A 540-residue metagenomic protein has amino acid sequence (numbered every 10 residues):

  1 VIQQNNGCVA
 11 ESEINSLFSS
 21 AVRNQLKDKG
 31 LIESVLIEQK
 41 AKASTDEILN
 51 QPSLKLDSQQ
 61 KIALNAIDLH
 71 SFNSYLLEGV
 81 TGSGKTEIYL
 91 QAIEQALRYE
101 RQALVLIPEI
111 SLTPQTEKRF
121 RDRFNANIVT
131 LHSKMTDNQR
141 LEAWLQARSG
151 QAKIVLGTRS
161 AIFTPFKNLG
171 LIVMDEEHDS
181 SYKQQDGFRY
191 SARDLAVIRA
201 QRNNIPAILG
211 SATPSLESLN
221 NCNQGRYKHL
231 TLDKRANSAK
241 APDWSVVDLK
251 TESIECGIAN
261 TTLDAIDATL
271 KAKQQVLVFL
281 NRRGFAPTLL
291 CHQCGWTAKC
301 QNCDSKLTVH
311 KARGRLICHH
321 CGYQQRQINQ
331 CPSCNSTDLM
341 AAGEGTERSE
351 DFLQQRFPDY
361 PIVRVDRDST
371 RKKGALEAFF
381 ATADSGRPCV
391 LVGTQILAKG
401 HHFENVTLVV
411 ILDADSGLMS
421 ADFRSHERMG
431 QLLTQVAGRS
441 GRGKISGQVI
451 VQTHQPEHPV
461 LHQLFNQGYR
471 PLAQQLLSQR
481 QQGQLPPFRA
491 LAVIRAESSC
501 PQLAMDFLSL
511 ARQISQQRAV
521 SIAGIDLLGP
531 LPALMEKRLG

Functional and structural regions predicted by a protein language model:
V1-S19, A63-D68: Short amphipathic alpha-helical interface segments
S20-N24, L219: Short, well-structured alpha-helical segments
R23, K27-Q39: A short, conserved structural fragment
L36-I62: Short, cationic-aromatic polyanion-contact patches
Q51-D57, K61, F72-M505, S509-Q517: Inter-lobe coupling/hinge segments of SF2-like helicase ATPases
R518-A533: Short beta-strand elements
E536-G540: Short, intrinsically disordered, charge-balanced linker/junction segments flanking boundaries in proteins
